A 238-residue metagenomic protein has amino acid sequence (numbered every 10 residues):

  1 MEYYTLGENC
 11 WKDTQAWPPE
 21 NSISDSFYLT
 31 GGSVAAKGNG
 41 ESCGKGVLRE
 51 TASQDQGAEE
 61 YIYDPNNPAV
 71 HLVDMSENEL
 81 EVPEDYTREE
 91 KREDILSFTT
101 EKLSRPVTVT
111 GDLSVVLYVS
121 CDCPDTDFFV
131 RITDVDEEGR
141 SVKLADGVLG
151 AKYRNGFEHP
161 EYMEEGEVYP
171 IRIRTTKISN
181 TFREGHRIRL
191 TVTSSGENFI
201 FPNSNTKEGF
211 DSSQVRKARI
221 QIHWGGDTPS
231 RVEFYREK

Functional and structural regions predicted by a protein language model:
M1-K238: C-terminal, loop-rich substrate-recognition/catalytic regions characterized by aromatic stacking residues
